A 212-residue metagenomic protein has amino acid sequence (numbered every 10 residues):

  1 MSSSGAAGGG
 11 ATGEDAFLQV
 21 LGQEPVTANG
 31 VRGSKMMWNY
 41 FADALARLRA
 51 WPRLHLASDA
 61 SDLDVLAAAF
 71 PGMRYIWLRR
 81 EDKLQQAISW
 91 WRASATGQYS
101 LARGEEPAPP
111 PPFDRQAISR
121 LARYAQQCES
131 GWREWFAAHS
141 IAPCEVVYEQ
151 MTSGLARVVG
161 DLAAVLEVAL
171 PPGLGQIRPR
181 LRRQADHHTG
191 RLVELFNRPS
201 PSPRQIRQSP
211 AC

Functional and structural regions predicted by a protein language model:
M1-M37, G173, R180-L192, C212: PAPS-dependent sulfotransferase catalytic core
S2-G5, E105-R120, W135-P210: The conserved 3'-phosphoadenosine-5'-phosphosulfate
Q19-E24, A69, W90, L121-Y124 (+3 more regions): Residues that form generic nucleotide/phosphate-binding pockets
V31-P143, A156-P171: PAPS-dependent sulfotransferase catalytic domain
